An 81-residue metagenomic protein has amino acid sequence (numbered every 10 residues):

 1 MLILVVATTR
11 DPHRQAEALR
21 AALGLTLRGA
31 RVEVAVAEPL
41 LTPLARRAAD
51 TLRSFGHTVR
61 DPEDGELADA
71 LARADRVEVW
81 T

Functional and structural regions predicted by a protein language model:
M1-L2, T26-R28, A70-R73: Glycine-rich phosphate/diphosphate-binding loops that line cofactor/substrate pockets in enzymes
M1-V6, A30, R46-D50: A generic short-segment signal for beta-strand/edge and adjacent turn/coil regions
L2-R20, P39-L41: Short, glycine-rich nucleotide/cofactor-binding loops
I3, V32, V59, V77: Hydrophobic anchor at the start of a short beta-strand that flanks the dinucleotide cofactor-binding loop
H13-G29, V34: Histidine-anchored nucleotide/phosphate-binding helix
V32-L40, R60-P62: Short internal beta-strands
L44-R73: A glycine-rich helix N-cap at a beta->alpha junction
L71-T81: Short beta-strand-loop elements within alpha/beta enzyme cores that line or abut nucleotide/cofactor pockets
